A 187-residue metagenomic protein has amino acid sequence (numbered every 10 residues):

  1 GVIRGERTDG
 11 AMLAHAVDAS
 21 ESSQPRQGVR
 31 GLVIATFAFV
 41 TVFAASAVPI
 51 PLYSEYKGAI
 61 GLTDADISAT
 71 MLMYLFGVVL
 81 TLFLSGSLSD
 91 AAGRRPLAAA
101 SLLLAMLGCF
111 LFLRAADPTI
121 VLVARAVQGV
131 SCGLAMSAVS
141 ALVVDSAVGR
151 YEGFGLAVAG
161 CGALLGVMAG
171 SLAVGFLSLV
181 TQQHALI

Functional and structural regions predicted by a protein language model:
G28-L52: Pair of pore-lining "gating" transmembrane helices in MFS-fold secondary transporters
G61, G93, R114-T119: Helix-breaking motifs and short loop linkers at transmembrane-helix boundaries and internal kinks in secondary membrane
L72-S85: Central cavity-lining transmembrane alpha-helices of secondary-active solute carriers, predominantly the Major
L97-F110: Structural signature of the two symmetry-related core transmembrane helices
G108-L113, Q128: MFS-fold secondary transporters
I120-A124: Short hydrophobic/alpha-helical segments at membrane-entry points of transmembrane helices in Major Facilitator
A126-C161: Cytoplasmic helix-loop-helix junction between adjacent transmembrane helices in 12-TM secondary transporters
G162-I187: Helix-loop-helix hairpin linking two adjacent transmembrane segments in secondary transporters
